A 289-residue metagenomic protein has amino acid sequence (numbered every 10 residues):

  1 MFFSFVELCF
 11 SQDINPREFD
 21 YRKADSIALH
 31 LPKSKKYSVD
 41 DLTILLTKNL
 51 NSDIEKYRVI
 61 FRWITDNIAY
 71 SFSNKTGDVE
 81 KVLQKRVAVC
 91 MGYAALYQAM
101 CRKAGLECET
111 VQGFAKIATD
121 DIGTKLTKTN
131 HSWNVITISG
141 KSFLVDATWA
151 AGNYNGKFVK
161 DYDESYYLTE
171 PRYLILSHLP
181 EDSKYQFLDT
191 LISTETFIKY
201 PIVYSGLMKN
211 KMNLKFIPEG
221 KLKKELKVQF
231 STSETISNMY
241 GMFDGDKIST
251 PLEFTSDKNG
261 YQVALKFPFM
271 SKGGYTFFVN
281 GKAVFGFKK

Functional and structural regions predicted by a protein language model:
M1-D13: Bacterial Sec-dependent N-terminal signal peptides
F2, A99, K125-L126, I136 (+2 more regions): Sterically constrained small-residue positions within well-ordered secondary structures of folded domains
C9, C90, C101, C108 (+1 more regions): Generic recognition of cysteine residues
F10-P16, I44-I54, T127, L176 (+2 more regions): Short charge-dense sequence patches
D13-V89, A95-A104: Secondary-structure boundary elements
V87-C90, K125-T127: Short capping loops/turns at secondary-structure boundaries
A95-L174: Hydrophobic/aromatic-rich core segments of domains that either
T127, N155-K289: Alpha-helical and coiled-coil interaction segments, frequently adjacent to or embedded within charge-biased
